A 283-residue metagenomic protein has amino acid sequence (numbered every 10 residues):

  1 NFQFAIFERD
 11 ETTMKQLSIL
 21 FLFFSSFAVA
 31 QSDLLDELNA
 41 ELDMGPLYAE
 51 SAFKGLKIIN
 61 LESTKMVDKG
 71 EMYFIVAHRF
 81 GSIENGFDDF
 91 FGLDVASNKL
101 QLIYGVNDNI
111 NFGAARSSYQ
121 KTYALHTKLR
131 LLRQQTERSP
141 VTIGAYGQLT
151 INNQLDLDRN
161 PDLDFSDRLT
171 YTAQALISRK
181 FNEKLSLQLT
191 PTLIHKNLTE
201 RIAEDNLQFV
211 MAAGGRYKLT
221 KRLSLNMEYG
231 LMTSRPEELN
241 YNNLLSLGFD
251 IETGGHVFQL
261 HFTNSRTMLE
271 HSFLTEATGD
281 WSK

Functional and structural regions predicted by a protein language model:
F2-P46, E50: Cleavable N-terminal export/targeting peptides
Q31-D162, L169-A173, S178-L189, L193-N197 (+2 more regions): Transmembrane beta-barrel domains of Gram-negative outer membranes and organellar outer membranes
Q188-L231: A mid-sequence, solvent-exposed acidic-amphipathic segment
T220-N226, E237, H256-Q259: Substrate-binding/catalytic groove segments of enzymes that remodel or degrade extracellular structural polymers
